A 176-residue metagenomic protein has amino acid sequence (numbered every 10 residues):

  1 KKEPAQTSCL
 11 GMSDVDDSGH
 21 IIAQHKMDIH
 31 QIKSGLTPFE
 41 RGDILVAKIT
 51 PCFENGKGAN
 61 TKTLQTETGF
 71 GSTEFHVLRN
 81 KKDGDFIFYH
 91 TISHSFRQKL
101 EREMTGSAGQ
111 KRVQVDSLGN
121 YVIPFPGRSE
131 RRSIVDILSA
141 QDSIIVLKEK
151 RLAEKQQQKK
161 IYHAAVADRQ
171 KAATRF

Functional and structural regions predicted by a protein language model:
K1, R128, R132, R175-F176: Non-catalytic DNA-recognition/assembly elements of restriction-modification systems
K1, S8-I44, N60-T61, E67: Sequence-specific dsDNA recognition surfaces
G11, V77-R79, V122: Short, well-ordered beta-strand micro-motif
I32-K33, S107, A140: Short, solvent-exposed loop/turn positions at domain surfaces that link secondary-structure elements or cap domain
G35-T37, R41-H94: A short beta-sheet element
T68-E74, T105-S129: A short glycine-rich beta-alpha junction/loop motif
S117-I161: Amphipathic alpha-helical segments
A164-A167, K171-T174: Acidic, proline/serine/threonine- and glycine-rich low-complexity intrinsically disordered segments
